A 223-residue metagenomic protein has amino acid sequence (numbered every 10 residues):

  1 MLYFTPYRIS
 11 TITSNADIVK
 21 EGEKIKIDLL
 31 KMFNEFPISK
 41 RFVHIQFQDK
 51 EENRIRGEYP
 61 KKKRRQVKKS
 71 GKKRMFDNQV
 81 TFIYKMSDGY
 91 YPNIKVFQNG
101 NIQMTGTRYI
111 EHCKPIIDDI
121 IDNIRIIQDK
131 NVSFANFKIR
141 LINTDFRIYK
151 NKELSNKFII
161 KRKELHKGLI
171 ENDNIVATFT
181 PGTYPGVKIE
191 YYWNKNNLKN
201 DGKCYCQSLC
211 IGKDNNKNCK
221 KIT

Functional and structural regions predicted by a protein language model:
M1-T223: Intrinsically disordered, low-complexity polar/charged tails and linkers
